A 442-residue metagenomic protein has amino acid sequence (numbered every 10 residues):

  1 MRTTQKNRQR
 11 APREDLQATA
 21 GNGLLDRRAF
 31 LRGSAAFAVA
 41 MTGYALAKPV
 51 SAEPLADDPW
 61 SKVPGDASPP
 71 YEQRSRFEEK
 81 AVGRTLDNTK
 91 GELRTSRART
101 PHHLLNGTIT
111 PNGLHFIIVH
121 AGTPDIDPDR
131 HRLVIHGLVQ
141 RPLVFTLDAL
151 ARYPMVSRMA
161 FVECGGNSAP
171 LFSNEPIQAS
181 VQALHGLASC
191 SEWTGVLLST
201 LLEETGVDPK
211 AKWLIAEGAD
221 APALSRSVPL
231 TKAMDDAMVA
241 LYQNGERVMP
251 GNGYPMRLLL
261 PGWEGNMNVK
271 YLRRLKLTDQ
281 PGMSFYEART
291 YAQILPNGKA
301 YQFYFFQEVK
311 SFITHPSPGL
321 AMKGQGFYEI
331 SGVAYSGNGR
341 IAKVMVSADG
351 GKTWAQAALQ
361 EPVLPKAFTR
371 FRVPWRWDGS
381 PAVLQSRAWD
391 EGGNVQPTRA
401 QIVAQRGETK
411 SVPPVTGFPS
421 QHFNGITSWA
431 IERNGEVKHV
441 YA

Functional and structural regions predicted by a protein language model:
M1-A29, A38, G43-Y44, S51-A52: N-terminal secretory signal peptides
T4, R10-D15, A29, S34 (+4 more regions): Small/flexible residues
K6, P12-Q17, L31-R32, A36 (+5 more regions): General helical structural elements
D26-L46, L198, L258, G332 (+1 more regions): N-terminal export leaders
E53-A442: Structured, non-membrane catalytic/scaffold regions adjacent to prosthetic-group chemistry
